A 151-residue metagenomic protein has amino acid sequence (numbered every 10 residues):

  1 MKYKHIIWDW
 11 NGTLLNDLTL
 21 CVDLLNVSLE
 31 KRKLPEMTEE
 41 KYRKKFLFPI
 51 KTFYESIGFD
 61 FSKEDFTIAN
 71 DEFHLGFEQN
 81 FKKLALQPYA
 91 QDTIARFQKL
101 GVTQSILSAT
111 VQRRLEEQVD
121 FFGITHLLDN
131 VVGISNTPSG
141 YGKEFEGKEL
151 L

Functional and structural regions predicted by a protein language model:
M1-Y3, G101: A general structural motif
Y3-P88: N-terminal helical cap/lid subdomain that shapes the substrate entry/recognition surface in HAD-like hydrolases
I6, S105, L128-V131: Hydrophobic residues within beta-strands of alpha/beta enzymes
D17, I106-L107, S135: Small/polar loops that bind or transfer phosphate-bearing groups
L34, V102, I124: Short glycine/serine/threonine/alanine-rich loop segments
E78-I106, Q112-E116, Y141-E144: Short, acidic loop-to-helix structural element flanking the phosphoryl-transfer center in phosphate-processing enzymes
Q112-L151: Substrate-recognition "cap/lid" segment bordering the active-site pocket of phosphatases
